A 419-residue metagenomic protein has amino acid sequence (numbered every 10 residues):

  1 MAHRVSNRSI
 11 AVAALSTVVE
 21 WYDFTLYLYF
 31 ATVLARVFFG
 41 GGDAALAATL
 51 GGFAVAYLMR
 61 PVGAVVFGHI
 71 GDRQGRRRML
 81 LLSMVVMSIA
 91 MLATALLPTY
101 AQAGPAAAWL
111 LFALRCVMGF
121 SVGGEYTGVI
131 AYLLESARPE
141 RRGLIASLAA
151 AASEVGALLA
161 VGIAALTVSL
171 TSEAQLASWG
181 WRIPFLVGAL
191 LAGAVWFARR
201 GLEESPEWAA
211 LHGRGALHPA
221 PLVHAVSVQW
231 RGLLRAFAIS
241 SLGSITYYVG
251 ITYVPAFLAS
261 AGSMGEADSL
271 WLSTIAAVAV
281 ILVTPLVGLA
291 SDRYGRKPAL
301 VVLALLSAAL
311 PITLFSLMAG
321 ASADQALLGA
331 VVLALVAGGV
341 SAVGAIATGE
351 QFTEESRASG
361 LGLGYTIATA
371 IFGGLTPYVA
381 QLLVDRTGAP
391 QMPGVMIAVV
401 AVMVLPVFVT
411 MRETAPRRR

Functional and structural regions predicted by a protein language model:
L28, W230-V280, G373-P377: Extracytoplasmic gate region of multi-pass secondary transporters
F30-V62: Extracellular/periplasmic helix-loop-helix junction of adjacent transmembrane segments in MFS-like secondary
A64-R76, T284-G295: Helix-to-loop junctions at the C-terminal end of transmembrane segments in multipass secondary transporters
R73-V85, R293-A304: Cytoplasmic membrane-interface "Motif A"-like loop-to-helix N-cap segments of 12-TM Major Facilitator Superfamily
V85-G104, L305-A321: C-terminal ends and interior cores of transmembrane alpha-helices in multi-pass membrane transporters/permeases
G104-G123, Q325-G339: Hydrophobic core of transmembrane alpha-helices in multi-pass small-molecule transporters, especially MFS/SLC-type
L144-V168, G364-T376: Glycine-rich segments within core transmembrane alpha-helices of 12-TM secondary carriers
K297-G344: C-terminal transmembrane helical hairpin of 12-TM major facilitator-type secondary transporters
